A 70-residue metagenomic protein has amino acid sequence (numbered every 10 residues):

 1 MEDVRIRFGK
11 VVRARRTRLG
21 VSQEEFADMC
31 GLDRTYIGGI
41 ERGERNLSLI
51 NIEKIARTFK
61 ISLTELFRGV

Functional and structural regions predicted by a protein language model:
M1-R7: A detector for short, charged/polar N-terminal pre-domain segments
D3, R42, R68: Short, conserved catalytic or interaction motifs in soluble domains
K10-E25, M29, K54: Short basic helix-loop element that most often maps to the first helix and adjoining turn of HTH DNA-binding modules
V12, F26-A27, I37-I40, L66: Conserved hydrophobic/aromatic packing and binding residues within compact polymer-binding modules
G31-R45: Recognition helix of helix-turn-helix/homeodomain-like DNA-binding domains that insert into the DNA major groove
N51-E65: DNA major-groove recognition helix of helix-turn-helix/homeodomain DNA-binding modules
